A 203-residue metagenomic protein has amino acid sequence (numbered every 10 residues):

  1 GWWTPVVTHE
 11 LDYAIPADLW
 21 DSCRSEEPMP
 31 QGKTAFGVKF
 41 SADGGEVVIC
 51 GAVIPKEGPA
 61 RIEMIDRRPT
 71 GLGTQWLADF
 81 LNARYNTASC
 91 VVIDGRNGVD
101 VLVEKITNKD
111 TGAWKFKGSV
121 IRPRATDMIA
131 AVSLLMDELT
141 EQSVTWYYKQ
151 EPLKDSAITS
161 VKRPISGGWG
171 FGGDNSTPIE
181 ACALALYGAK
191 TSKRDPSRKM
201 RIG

Functional and structural regions predicted by a protein language model:
G1-G37: ATPase catalytic-site recognition across NTP-hydrolyzing enzymes
W2, K39-G44, V53, P69 (+1 more regions): Short, flexible loop/turn elements at secondary-structure junctions
D12, G45, P69-L77, G95 (+1 more regions): Phosphate/oxyanion-binding active-site loops and adjacent basic polyanion-contact surfaces
P28-P55: Gly/Thr-rich phosphate-binding beta-strand-loop-beta motif of the actin/hexokinase/Hsp70
K39, I49, V91-D94, A181: Short, conserved catalytic/metal-binding motifs centered on acidic residues
A42, E46-C50, M128-L139, A183-A185: Short, Φ-rich (hydrophobic/aromatic) sequence segments
K56-G167: Mg2+-dependent endonuclease catalytic cores in nucleic-acid-processing enzymes, primarily RNase H-like
K162-G203: Charge-patterned, long linear interaction tracts outside catalytic cores
